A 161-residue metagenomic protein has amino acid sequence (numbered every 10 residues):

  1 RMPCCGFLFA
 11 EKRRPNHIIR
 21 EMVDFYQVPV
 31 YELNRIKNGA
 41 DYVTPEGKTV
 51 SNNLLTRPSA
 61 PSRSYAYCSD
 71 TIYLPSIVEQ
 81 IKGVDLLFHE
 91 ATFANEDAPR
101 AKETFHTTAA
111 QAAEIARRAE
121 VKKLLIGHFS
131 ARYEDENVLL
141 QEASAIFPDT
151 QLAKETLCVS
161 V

Functional and structural regions predicted by a protein language model:
R1-Y67, T71-E79, L86: Active-site-proximal loop/helix segment associated with metal-binding centers of metalloenzymes
Y73-V161: Binuclear metal-ion centers of metallo-dependent hydrolases, dominated by the metallo-beta-lactamase
